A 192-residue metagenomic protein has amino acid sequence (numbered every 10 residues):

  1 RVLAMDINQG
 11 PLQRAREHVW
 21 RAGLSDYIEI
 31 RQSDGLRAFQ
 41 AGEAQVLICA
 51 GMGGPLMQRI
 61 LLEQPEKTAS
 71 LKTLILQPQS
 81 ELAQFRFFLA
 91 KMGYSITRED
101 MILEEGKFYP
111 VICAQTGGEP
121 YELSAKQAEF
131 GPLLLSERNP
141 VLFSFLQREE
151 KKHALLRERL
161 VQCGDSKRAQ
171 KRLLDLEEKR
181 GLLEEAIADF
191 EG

Functional and structural regions predicted by a protein language model:
R1: Conserved S-adenosyl-L-methionine
M5-Q45: S-adenosyl-L-methionine
R37, E43, P55-G192: Class I S-adenosyl-L-methionine
G51-M52: Glycine-rich, N-terminal phosphate-binding loop of Rossmann-like dinucleotide-binding domains
